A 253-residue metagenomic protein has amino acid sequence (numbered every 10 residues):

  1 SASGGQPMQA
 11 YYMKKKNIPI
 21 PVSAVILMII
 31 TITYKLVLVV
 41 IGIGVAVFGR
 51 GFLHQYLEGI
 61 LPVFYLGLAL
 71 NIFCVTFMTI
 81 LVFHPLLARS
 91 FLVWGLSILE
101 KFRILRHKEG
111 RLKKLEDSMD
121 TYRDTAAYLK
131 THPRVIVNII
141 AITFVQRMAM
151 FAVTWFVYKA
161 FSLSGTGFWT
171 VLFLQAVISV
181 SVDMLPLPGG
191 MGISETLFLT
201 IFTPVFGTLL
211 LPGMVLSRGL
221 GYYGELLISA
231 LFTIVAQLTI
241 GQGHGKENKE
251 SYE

Functional and structural regions predicted by a protein language model:
S1-L105, L187, M191-E253: Transmembrane helix-loop-helix hairpins in multi-pass inner-membrane proteins
M13, S118-K130: A short amphipathic helical element positioned immediately N-terminal to and/or at the very start of a transmembrane
K35-V39, S118-D120, I142-T154, E225: Core segments of transmembrane alpha-helices that mediate helix-helix packing or line hydrophobic substrate/ligand
A46, R50, T154, Y158-S162 (+2 more regions): Membrane-water interface at transmembrane helix exits
K101-Y122: Short, membrane-interfacial amphipathic segments enriched in basic
A127-A141: Membrane-interface helix starts
N138-V145, I178: Alpha-helical transmembrane segments of MFS and MFS-like solute carriers/permeases
R147-F156, G167-D183: Hydrophobic alpha-helical segments embedded in the membrane of multi-pass proteins
